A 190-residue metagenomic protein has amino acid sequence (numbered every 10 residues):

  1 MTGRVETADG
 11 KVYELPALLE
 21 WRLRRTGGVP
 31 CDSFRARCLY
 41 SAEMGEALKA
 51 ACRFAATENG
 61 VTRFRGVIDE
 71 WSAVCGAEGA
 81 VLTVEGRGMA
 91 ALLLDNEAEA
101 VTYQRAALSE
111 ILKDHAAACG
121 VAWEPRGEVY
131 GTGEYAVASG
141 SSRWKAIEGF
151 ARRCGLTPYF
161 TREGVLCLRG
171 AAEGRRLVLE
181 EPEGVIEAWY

Functional and structural regions predicted by a protein language model:
M1-A47, G88-A91: Juxtamembrane "anchor/assembly" segments of surface/extracellular structural proteins
M1-T2, A47-C52, R152-C154: A short, compositionally biased
G3-V5, F34-A36, F54-A56, I68 (+3 more regions): Hydrophobic beta-strand residues in large extracellular and virion-surface proteins
V12-L18, F64-D69, E97, Q104 (+2 more regions): Short amphipathic beta-strand/extended segments with alternating polar/hydrophobic composition
L23-D32, A73-A80, F160-E163: Short, ordered beta-strand-loop transition motifs
L39-A122: Surface-exposed cap/loop segments at beta↔alpha junctions
G79-V81, E85-A91, P125-Y190: Short beta-strand-centered interaction patches in the first periplasmic/extracellular domains of large envelope
